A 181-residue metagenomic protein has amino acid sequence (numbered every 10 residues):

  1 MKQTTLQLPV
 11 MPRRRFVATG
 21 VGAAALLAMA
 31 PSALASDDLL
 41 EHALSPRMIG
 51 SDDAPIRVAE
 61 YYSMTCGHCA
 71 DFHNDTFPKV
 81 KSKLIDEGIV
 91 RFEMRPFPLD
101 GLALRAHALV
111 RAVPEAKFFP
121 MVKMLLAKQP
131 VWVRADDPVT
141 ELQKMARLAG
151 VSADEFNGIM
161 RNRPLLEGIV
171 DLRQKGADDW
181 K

Functional and structural regions predicted by a protein language model:
M1-P12, G22-P31: N-terminal secretory signal peptides
K2, L6-L8, S36, S63 (+1 more regions): C-terminal cap of thioredoxin/glutaredoxin-like
L40-I56: A short beta-strand-turn-helix
D53-G67: Short active-site neighborhood of thiol/selenol oxidoreductases, capturing the structured segment around
Y62-M64, A70-R147, S152: Structural alpha/beta surface segment adjacent to cysteine/selenocysteine redox centers across thiol/disulfide enzymes
